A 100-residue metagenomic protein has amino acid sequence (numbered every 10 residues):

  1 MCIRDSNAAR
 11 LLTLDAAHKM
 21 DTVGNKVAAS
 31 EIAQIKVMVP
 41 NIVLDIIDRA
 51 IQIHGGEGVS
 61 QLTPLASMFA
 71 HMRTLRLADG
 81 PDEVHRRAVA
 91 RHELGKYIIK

Functional and structural regions predicted by a protein language model:
M1: Conserved phosphate-interacting/catalytic interface
R4-K100: Alpha-helical interface subdomain recognition
